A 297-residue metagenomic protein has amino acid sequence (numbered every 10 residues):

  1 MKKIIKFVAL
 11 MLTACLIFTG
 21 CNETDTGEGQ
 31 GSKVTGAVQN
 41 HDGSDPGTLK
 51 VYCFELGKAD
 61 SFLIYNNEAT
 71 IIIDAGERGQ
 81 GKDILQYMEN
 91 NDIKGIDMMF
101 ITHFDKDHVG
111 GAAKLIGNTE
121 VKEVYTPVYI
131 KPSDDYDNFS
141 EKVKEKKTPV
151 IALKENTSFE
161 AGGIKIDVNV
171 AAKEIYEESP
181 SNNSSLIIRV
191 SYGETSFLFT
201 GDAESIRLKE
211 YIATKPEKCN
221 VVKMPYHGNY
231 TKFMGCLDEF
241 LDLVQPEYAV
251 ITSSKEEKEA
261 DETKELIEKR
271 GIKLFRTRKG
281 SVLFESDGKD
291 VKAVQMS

Functional and structural regions predicted by a protein language model:
M1-K6: Positively charged n-region of N-terminal signal peptides that target proteins for export
L16-G20: C-terminal motif of bacterial Sec signal peptides marking the signal peptidase cleavage site
E23, G31, I130-N182, Y248 (+1 more regions): Binuclear metal-ion centers of metallo-dependent hydrolases, dominated by the metallo-beta-lactamase
T24-C53: N-terminal, intrinsically disordered, polar/charged segments of Gram-positive cell-envelope systems that serve as
Q39-S44, I64, E155-G163, I188-V190: Short acidic-hydrophobic surface loop/beta-edge motif
C53-S61, N67-A69, I73-N90, F100-G117 (+2 more regions): Active-site-proximal loop/helix segments of hydrolase catalytic cores
N66-N67, Y192, E285-D290: Short acidic-glycine loop/turn motifs at beta-strand connectors
P127: Divalent cation-coordinating acidic motifs and surrounding scaffolds that mediate Ca2+/Mg2+/Mn2+/Zn2+-dependent binding
